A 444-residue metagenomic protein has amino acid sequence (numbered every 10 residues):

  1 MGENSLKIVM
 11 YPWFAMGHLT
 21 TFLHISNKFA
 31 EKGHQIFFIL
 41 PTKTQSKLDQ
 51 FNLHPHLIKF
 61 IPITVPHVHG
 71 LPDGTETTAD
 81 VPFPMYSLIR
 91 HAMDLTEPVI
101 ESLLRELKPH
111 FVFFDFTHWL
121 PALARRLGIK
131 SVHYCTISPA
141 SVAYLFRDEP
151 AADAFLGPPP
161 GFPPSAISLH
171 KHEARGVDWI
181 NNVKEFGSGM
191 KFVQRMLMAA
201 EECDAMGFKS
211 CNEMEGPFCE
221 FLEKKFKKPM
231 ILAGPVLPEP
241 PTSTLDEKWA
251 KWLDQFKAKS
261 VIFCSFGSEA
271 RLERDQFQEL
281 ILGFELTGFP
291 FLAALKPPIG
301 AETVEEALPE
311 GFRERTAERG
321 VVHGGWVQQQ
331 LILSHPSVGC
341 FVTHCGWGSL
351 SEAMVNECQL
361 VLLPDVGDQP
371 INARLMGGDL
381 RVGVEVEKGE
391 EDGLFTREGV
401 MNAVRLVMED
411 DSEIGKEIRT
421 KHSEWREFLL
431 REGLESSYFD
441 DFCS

Functional and structural regions predicted by a protein language model:
M1-S444: Glycosyltransferase specificity loop/lid
